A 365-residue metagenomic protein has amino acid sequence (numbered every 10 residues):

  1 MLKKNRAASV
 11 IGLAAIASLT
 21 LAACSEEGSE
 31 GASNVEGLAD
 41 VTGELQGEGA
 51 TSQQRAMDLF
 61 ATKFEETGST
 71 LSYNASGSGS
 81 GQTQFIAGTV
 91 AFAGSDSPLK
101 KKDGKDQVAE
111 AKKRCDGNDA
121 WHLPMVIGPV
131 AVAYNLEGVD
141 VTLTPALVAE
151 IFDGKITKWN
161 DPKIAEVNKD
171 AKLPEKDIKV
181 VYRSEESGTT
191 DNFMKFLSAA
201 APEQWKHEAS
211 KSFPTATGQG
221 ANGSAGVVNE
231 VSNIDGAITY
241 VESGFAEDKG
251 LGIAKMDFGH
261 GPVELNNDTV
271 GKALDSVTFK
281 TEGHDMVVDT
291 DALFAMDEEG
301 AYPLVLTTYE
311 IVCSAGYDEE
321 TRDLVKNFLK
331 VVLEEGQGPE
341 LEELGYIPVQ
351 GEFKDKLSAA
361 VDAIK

Functional and structural regions predicted by a protein language model:
M1-I11: Bacterial N-terminal signal peptides that target proteins for export
S9, E36-A39, N168-K176, A292-K365: Extracellular/periplasmic juxtamembrane helices and adjacent flexible linkers that interface with membrane partners
S18-A23: C-terminal motif of bacterial Sec signal peptides marking the signal peptidase cleavage site
S25-E27: Bacterial signal peptide processing site
E30-A165, V228-E230, V241-K249: N-terminal segment of the mature folded domain
Q82, E186-K280: Ligand-binding pocket segment of bilobal, Venus flytrap-like solute-binding proteins
D116-V132, K255-Y309: Periplasmic-binding protein-like
G128-N229: Extracytoplasmic ligand-binding site segments that recognize negatively charged/polar headgroups
